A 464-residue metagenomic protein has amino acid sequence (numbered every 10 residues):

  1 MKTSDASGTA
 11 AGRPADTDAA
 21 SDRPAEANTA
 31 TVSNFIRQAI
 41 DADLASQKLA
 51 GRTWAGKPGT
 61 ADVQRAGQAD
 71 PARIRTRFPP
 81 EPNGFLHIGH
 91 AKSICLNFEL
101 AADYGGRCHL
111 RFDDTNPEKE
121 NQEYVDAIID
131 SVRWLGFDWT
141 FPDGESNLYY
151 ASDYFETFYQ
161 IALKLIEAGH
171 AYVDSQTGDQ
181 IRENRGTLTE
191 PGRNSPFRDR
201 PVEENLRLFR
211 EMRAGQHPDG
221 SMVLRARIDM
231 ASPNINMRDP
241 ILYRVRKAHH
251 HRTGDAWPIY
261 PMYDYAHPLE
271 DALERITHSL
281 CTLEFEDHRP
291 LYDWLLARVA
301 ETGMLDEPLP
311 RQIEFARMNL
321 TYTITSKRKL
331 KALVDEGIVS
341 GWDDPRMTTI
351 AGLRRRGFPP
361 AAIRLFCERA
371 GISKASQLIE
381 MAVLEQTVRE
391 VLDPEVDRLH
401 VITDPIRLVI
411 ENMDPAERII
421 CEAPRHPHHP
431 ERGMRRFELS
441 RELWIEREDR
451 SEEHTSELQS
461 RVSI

Functional and structural regions predicted by a protein language model:
M1-T60: N-terminal alpha-helical targeting/anchoring segments
T31-I40, L49-I129, H250-T282: N-terminal catalytic cores of NTP/NDP-binding nucleotidyl/phosphoryl-transfer enzymes
P82, R111-K119, E145-E156, D179 (+5 more regions): Conserved short loop/turn motifs at secondary-structure junctions
K92-E99, D287-L291, A362: Short amphipathic alpha-helical face segments that pack within enzyme cores and frequently flank/anchor catalytic
E99-R107, S131-D143, A168, A272 (+1 more regions): Secondary-structure transition/capping motifs at alpha-helix termini and the adjoining loop/turn into the next element
N116, Q122, Y150, K164-L330 (+5 more regions): Active-site cores that bind ATP or allylic diphosphates and position pyrophosphate for catalysis
Y124-S152, A162, G169-Y172: A glycine-rich helix N-cap at a beta->alpha junction
E307-I379, V383-T387, V391: Long, charged, mostly alpha-helical binding arms that flank functional sites
